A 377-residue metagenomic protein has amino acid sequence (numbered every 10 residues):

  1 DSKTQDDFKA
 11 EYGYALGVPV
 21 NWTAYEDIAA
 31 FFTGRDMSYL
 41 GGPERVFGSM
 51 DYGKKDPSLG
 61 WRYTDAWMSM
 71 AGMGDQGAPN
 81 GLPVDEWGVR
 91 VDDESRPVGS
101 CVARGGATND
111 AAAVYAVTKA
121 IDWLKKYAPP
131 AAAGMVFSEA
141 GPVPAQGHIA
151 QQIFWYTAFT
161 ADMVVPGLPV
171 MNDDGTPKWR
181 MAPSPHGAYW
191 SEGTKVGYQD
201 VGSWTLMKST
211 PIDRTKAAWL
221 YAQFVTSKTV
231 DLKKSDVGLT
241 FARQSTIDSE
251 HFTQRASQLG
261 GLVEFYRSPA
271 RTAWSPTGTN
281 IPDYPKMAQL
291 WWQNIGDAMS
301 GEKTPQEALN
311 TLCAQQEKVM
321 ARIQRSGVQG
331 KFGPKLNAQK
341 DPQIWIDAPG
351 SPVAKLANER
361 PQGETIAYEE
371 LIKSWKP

Functional and structural regions predicted by a protein language model:
D1-A15, V20-I28, D51-S100, V196-M207 (+1 more regions): Periplasmic solute-binding protein
D6, A10-Y12, K125-A128, G167-T246 (+2 more regions): Extracytoplasmic/periplasmic substrate-recognition and gating elements
W22-T33, M70-G134, G175, R180-G187: Glycine-centered hinge/linker elements that transmit conformational signals in sensory and ligand-binding systems
E26-A29, P305-K318: Short, well-structured alpha-helical segments that form the helix of a local strand-helix-strand
E26-F32, S138-Q152, Q293-S300: Short helices/loops that flank or line small-molecule/ion binding pockets
T33-G53, S227-G238, C313-P334: Bilobed periplasmic-binding protein-like "clamshell/Venus-flytrap" ligand-binding domains
F137, F154-T160, V164, P183-P185 (+1 more regions): Beta->alpha turn/N-cap motifs
P177-H186, D236-M299, R325-E359, W375: Long, aromatic- and glycine/proline-rich binding clefts that accommodate carbohydrate-like moieties
